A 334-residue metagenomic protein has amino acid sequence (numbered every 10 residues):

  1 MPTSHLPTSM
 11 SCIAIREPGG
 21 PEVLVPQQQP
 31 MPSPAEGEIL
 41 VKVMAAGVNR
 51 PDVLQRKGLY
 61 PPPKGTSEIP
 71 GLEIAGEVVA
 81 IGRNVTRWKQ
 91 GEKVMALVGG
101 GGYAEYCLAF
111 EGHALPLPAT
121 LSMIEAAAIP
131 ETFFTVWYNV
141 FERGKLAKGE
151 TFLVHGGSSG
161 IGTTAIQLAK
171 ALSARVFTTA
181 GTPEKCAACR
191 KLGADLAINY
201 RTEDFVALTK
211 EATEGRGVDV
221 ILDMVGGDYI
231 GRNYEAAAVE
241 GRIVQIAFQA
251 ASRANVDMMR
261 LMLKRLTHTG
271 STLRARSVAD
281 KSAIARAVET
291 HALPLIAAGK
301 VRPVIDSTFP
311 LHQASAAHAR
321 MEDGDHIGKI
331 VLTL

Functional and structural regions predicted by a protein language model:
P2-M10, L293, A298-S307, S315-L334: C-terminal capping/lid region of NAD(P)-dependent oxidoreductase domains
S9, K148-E150, V218, E240: Phosphate-coordination loops involved in phosphoryl transfer and adenosine-cofactor binding
P30-V48, L59-G101: Glycine-rich beta-strand-centered segment in the early N-terminal region that forms part of a ligand/cofactor-binding
L54, I69, R87, K93-S158 (+1 more regions): NAD(P)H dinucleotide-binding glycine-rich loop of Rossmann-like/cofactor-binding domains, especially the beta1-alpha1
K93, T151, R175, R242 (+1 more regions): Short glycine-centered segments of the SAM/dcSAM-binding site in methyltransferase folds
V154, K170-R232, I284: Adenosine-nucleotide cofactor-binding segment
G162-T163: N-terminal Rossmann-fold NAD(P) dinucleotide-binding loop
A180-P183, V225-V301, H326, L334: Glycine-rich phosphate-binding loop and adjacent beta-alpha segment of Rossmann(oid) nucleotide-cofactor-binding
